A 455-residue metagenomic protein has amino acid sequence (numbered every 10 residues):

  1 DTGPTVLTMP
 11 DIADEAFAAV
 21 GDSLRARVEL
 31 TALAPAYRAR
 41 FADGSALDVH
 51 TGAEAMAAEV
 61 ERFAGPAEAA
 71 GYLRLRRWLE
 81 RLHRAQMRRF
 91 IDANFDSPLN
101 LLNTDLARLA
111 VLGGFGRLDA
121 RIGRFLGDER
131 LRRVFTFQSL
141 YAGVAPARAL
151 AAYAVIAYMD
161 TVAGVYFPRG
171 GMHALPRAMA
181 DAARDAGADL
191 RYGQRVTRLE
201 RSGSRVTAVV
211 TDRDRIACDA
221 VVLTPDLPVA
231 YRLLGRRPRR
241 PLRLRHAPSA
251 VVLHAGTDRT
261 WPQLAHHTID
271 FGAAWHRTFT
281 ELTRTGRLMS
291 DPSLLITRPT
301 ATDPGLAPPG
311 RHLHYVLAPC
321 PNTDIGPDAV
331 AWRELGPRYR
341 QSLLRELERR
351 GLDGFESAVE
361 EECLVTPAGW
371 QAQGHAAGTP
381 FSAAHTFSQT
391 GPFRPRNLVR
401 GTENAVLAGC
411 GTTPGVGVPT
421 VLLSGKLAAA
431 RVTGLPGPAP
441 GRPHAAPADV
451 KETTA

Functional and structural regions predicted by a protein language model:
D1-P35: N-terminal FAD cofactor-binding segment of flavoenzymes
P4, C410-T433: A conserved FAD-binding loop/helix module that cradles the flavin
A42-L150: Rossmann-like flavin
D128-A142, M289-T297, D353-P414: A glycine-rich dinucleotide-binding beta-alpha-beta segment and adjacent secondary-structure elements that constitute
A154-D212: Helical element adjacent to the flavin cofactor pocket in flavoenzyme catalytic cores
T197-P308, D449-K451: Mid-domain catalytic core of redox enzymes that form a hydrophobic substrate pocket/lid adjacent to a catalytic redox
R201, T433-A455: Active-site-proximal substrate-binding core of FAD-dependent oxidoreductases
D258-Q371: C-terminal segments that line or cap access tunnels to active or ligand-binding sites in enzymes and enzyme-associated
